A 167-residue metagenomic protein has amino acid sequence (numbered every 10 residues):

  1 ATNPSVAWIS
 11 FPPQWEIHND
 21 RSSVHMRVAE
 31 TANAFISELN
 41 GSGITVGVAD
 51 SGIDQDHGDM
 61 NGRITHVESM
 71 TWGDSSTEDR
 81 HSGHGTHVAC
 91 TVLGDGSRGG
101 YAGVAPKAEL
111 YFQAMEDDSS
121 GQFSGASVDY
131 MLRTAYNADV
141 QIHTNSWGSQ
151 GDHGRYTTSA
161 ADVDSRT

Functional and structural regions predicted by a protein language model:
A1, A7, D79, D164-T167: Short, intrinsically disordered, charge-balanced linker/junction segments flanking boundaries in proteins
A1-F35: Autoinhibitory propeptides
P4, N33-E68, D74-G125, A138-I142 (+1 more regions): Subtilisin-like serine protease catalytic core
I9-P12, E116, S146-S149: Conserved residues at the C-terminal ends of beta-strands
H25, R63-I64, A126-D129, T157-V163: Short secondary-structure boundary/capping segments
D129-D139: Short, well-structured alpha-helical segments in soluble
S149-T167: Substrate-binding/specificity loop regions of serine endopeptidase catalytic domains, predominantly subtilases
